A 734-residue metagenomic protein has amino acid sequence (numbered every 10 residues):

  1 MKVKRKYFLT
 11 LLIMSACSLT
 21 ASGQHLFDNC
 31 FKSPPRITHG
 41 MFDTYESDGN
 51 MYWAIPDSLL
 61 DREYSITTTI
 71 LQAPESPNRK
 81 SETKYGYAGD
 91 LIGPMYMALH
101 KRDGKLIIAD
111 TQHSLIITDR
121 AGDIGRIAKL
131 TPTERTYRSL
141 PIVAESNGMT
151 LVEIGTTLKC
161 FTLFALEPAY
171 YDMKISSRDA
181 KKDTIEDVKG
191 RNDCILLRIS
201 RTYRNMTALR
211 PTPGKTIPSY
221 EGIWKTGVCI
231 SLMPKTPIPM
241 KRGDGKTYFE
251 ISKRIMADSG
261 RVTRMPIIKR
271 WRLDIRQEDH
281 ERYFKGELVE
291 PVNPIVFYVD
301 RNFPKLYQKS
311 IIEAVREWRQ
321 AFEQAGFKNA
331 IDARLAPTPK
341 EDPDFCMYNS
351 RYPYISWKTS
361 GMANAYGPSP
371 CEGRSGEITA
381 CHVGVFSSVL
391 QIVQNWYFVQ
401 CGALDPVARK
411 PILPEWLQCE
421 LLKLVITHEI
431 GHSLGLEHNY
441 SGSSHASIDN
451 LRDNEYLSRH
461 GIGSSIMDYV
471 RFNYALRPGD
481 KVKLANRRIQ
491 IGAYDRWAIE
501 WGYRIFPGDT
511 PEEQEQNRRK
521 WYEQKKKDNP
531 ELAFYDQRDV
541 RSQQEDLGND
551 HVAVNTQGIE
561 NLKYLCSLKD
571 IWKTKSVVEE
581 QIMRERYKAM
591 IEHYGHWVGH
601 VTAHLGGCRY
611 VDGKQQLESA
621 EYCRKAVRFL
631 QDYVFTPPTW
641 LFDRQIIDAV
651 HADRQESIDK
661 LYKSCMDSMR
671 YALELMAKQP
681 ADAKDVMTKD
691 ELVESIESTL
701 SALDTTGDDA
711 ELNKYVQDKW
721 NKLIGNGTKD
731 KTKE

Functional and structural regions predicted by a protein language model:
M1-Q24: Bacterial Sec-dependent N-terminal signal peptides
Q24-F303, A321, A325, A336-V393 (+2 more regions): Auxiliary tRNA-acceptor-end handling modules of aminoacyl-tRNA synthetases
W53, W318, G376, H428 (+1 more regions): Divalent metal-coordination and catalytic microenvironments
S65, K309, Q394-N395, L476-K483: Short conserved micro-motifs at the rims of enzyme active sites and ligand-binding pockets
Y307-A314, Q418, L422, I426 (+1 more regions): Stable alpha-helical elements in mature extracytoplasmic
R316-F327, G431-H432, L436, F472 (+1 more regions): Sec-exported extracytoplasmic/periplasmic mature domains
L335-K358, E420-R477: The catalytic-center signature of Zn2+-dependent metalloproteases
S443-E734: Conserved catalytic/binding loops enriched for acidic/polar residues
